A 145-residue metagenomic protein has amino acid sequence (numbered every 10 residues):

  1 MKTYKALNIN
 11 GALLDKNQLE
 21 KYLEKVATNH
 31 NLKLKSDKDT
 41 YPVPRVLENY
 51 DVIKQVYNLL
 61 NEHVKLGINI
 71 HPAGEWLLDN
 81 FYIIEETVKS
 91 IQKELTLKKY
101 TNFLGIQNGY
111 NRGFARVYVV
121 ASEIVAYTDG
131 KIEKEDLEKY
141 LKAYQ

Functional and structural regions predicted by a protein language model:
K2-G109: ATP-dependent phospho-/nucleotidyl transfer catalytic cores
E86, Y110-Q145: Active-site activation/catalytic loop segments of kinase-like enzymes and analogous catalytic loops in related
